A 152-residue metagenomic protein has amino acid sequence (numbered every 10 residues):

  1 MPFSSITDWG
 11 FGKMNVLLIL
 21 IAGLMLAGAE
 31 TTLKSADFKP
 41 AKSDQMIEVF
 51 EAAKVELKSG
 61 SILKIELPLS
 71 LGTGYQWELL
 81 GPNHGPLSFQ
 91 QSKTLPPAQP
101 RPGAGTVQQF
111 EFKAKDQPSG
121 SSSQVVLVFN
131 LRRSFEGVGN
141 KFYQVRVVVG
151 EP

Functional and structural regions predicted by a protein language model:
M1-F11: N-terminal secretory signal peptides that target proteins for export/translocation
V16-A27: Bacterial N-terminal signal peptides
T32-K64, S70: N-terminal edge beta-strand
L57-A104, Q108: Contiguous segments within soluble domain cores/interaction surfaces
I62, S122-V126: Extracellular Ig-like/FN3 beta-sandwich strand-entry sites
F110-S119: Short, hydrophobic beta-strand segments
F129-K141: Short, exposed beta-strand-loop hairpins at the edges of beta-sheets in extracellular/periplasmic proteins
V147-E151: Interdomain boundary/hinge segments at the C-termini of tandem beta-sandwich modules
